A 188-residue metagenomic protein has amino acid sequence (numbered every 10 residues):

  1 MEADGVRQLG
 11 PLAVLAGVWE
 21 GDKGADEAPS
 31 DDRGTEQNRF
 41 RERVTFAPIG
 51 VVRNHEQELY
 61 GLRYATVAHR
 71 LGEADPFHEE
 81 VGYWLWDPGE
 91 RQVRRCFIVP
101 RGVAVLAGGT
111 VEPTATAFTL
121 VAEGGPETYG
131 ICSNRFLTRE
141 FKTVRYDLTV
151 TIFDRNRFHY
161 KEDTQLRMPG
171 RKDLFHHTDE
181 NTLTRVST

Functional and structural regions predicted by a protein language model:
E2-T188: Soluble ligand-binding/transfer domains with enclosed cavities or grooves
